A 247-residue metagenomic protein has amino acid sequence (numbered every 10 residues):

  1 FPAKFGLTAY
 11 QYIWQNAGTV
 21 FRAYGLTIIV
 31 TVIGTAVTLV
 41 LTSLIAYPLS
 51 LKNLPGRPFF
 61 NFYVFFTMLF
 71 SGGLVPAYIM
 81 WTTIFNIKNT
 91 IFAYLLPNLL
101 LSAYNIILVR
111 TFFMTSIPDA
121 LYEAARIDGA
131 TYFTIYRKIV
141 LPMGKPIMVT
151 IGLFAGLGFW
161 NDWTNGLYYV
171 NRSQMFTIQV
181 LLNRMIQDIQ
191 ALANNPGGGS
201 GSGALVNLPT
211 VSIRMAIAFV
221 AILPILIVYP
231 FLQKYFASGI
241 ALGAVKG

Functional and structural regions predicted by a protein language model:
F1-G247: A hydrophobic, multi-pass inner-membrane permease signature
